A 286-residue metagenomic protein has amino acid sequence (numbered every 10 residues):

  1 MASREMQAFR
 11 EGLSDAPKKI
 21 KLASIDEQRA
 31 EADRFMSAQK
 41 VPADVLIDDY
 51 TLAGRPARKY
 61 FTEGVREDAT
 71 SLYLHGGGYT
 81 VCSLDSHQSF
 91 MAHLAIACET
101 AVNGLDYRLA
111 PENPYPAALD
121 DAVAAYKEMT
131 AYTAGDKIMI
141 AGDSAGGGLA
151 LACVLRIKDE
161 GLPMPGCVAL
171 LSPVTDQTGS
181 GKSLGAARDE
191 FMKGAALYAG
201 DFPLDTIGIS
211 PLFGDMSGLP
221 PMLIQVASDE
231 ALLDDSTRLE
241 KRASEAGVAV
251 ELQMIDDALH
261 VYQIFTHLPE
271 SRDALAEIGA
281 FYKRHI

Functional and structural regions predicted by a protein language model:
M1-Q39: N-terminal targeting or regulatory segments adjacent to alpha/beta-hydrolase or S9 domains
A8, G12, I20, Q39-P42 (+3 more regions): Alpha/beta-hydrolase superfamily serine-hydrolase fold, recognizing
